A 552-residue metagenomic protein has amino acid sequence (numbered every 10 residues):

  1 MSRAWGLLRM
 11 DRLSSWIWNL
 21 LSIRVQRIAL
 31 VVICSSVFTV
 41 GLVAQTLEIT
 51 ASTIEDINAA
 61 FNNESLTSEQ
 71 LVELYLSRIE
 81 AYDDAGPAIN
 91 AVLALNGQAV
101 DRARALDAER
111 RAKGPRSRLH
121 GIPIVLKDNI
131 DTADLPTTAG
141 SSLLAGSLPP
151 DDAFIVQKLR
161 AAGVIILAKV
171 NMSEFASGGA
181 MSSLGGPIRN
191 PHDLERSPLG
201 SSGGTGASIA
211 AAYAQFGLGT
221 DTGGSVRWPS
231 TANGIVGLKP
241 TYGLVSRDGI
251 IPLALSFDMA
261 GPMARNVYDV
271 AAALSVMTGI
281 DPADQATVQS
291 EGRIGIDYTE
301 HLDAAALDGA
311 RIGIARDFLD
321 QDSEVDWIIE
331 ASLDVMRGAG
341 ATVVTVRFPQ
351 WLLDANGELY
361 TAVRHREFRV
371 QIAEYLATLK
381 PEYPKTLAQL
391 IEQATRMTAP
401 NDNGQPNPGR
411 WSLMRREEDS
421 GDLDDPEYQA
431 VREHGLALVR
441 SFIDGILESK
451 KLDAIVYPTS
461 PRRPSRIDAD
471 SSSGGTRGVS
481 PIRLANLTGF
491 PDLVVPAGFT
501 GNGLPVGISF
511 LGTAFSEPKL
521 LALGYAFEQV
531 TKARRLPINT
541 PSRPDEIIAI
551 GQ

Functional and structural regions predicted by a protein language model:
A4-L30: Bacterial N-terminal signal peptides that target proteins for export
R27-G41: Bacterial N-terminal signal peptides
Q45-T138, S142-A145, F175-S177, Q289-S290 (+5 more regions): Short, well-ordered alpha-helical
A59-N63, L76-A88, R104-R111, R160-A161 (+8 more regions): Sec-exported extracytoplasmic/periplasmic mature domains
E64, G121, A161, L167 (+2 more regions): Glycine-rich, small-residue loops and helix-cap segments that act as flexible hinges at active-site edges
A81, A211-R316, E330-R337, E374-T378 (+2 more regions): Structural helix-boundary/capping segments
L119-A260, Q285-Q289, G313-A315, I455-S473: Short glycine/serine-rich loop/turn segments
H120-A139, H301, A306-A315, R366-V439 (+1 more regions): Short helix-loop capping/hinge segments that flank enzyme active sites or metal/cofactor-binding pockets
